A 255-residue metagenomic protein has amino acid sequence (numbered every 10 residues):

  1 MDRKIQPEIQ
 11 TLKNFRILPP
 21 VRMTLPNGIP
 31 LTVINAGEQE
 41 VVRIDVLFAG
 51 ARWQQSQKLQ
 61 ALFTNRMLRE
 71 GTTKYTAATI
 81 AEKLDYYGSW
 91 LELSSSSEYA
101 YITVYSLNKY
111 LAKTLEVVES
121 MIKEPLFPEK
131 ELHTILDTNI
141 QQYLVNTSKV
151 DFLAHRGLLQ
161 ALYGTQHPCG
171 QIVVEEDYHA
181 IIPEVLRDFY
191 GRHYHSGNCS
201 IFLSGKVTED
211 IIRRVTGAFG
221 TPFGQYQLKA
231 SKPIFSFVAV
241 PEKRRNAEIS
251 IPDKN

Functional and structural regions predicted by a protein language model:
M1-I5, T24, T79-A239, E248: Charge-rich, well-structured scaffold segments of protease-associated domains
M1-V41: N- or domain-start disorder-to-order transition segments that initiate the globular core
R16-L18, S97, E242: Short, solvent-exposed coil/turn segments
L18-P19, S89, R245: Residue-level marker for the onset of beta-strands and adjacent loop->beta junctions in well-ordered domains
I29-R52, Q57-K58, N198, Q225-N255: His/Glu-based metal-binding/catalytic segments typifying zinc-dependent metallopeptidases
E38, T72, K206-T208: Short, glycine/serine-rich, charged loops/turns that create anion-binding and catalytic segments at active sites
R43-Y105: M16/MPP (pitrilysin/insulinase) zinc-metallopeptidase core fold and M16-derived inactive scaffolds
